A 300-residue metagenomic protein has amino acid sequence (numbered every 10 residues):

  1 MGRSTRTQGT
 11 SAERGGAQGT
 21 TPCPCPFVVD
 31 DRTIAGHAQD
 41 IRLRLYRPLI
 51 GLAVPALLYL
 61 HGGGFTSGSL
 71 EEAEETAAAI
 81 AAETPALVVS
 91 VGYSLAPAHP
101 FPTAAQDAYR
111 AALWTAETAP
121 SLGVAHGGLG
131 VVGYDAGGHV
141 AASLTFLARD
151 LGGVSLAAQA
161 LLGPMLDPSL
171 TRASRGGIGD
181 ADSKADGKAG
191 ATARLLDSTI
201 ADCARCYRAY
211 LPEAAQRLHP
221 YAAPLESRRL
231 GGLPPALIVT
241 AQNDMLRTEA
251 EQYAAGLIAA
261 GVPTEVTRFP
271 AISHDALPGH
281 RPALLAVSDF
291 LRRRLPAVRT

Functional and structural regions predicted by a protein language model:
M1-C23, V298-T300: N-terminal targeting or regulatory segments adjacent to alpha/beta-hydrolase or S9 domains
G19, C23-T300: Alpha/beta-hydrolase superfamily serine-hydrolase fold, recognizing
